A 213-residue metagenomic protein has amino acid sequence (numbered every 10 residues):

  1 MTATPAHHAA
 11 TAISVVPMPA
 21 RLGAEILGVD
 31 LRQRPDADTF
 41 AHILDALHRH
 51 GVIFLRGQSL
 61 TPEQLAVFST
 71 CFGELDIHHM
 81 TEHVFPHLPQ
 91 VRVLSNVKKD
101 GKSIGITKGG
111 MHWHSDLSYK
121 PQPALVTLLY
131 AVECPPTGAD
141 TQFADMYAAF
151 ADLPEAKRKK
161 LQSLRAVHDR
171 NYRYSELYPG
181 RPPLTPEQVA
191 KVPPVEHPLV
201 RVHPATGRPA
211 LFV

Functional and structural regions predicted by a protein language model:
T2-V213: Non-heme Fe(II) oxygenase catalytic core, chiefly the N-lobe of the double-stranded beta-helix
